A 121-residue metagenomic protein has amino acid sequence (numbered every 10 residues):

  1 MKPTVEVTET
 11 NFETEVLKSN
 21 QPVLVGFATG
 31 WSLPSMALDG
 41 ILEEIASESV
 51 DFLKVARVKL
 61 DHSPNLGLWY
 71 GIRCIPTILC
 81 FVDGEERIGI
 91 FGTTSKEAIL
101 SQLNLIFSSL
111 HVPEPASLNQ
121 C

Functional and structural regions predicted by a protein language model:
M1-V23, S101-C121: N-terminal leader/targeting and pre-domain segments
K2, V25, A37-E44, W69-Y70 (+4 more regions): Chalcogenol-based redox active-site neighborhoods
V5-T8, F27, D39-N65: Thiol-based oxidoreductase modules, predominantly thioredoxin-like and allied folds used for disulfide exchange
E13-S47: Local sequence-structure signature of Cys/Sec-based thiol-disulfide redox active-site neighborhoods
Q21, P64, Y70-V82: Structural micro-motif
L53-R57, P64, L68-R73, F91-T94: Charged, surface-exposed interaction regions in soluble eukaryotic proteins
C74, C80-P115: Non-catalytic, surface beta->alpha helical segment in thiol-disulfide oxidoreductase systems
